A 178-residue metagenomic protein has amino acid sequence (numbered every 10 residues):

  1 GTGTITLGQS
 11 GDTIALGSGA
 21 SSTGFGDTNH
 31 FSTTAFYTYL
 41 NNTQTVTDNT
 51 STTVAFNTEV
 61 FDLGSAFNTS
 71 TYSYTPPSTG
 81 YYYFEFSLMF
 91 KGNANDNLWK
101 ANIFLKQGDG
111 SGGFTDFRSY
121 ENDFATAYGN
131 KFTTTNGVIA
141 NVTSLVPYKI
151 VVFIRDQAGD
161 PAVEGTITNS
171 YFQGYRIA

Functional and structural regions predicted by a protein language model:
G1-D48: Intrinsic low-complexity, repeat-rich intrinsically disordered segments enriched in small/flexible residues
T28-A178: Extracellular jelly-roll beta-sandwich "head" domains, especially the C-terminal globular C1q domain
